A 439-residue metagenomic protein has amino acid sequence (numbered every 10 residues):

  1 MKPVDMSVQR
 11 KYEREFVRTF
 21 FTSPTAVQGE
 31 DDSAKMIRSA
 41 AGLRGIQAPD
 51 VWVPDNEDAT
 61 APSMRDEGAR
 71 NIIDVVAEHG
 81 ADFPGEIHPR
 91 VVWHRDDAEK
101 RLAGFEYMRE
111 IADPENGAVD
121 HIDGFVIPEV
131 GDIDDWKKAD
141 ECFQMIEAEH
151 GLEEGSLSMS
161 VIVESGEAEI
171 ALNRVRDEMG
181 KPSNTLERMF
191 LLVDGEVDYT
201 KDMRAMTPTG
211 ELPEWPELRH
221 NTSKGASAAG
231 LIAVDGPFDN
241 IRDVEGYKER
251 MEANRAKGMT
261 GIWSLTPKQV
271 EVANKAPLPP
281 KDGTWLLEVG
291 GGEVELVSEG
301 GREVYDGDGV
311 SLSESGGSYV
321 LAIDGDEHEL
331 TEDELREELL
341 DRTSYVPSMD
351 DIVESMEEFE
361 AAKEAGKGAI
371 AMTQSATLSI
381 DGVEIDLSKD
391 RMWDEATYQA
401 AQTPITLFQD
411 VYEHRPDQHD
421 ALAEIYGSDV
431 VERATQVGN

Functional and structural regions predicted by a protein language model:
M1-N439: Expand to "…catalyze enediolate/carbanion chemistry for C-C bond making/breaking, isomerization, decarboxylation
